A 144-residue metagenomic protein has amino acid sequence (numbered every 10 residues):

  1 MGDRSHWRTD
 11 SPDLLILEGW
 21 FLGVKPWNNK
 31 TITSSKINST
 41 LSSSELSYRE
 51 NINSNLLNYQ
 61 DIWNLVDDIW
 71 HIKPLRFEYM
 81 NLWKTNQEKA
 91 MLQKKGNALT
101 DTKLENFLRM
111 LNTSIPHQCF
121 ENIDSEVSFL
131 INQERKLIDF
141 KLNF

Functional and structural regions predicted by a protein language model:
M1-K25: Phosphate-binding/switch loop-helix module in NTP-utilizing enzymes
F21-F144: Conserved NTP phosphate-binding and transfer environment spanning the P-loop NTPase/kinase superfamily
